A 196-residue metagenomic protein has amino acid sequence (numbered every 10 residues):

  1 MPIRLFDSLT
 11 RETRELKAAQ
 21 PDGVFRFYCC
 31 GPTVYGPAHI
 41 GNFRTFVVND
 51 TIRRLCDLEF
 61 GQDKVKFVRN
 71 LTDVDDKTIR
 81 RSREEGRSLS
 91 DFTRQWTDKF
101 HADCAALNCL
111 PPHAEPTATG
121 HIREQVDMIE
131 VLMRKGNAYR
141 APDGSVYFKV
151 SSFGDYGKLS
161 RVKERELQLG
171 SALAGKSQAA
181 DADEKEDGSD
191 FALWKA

Functional and structural regions predicted by a protein language model:
M1-A196: NTP-dependent nucleotidyl-transfer catalytic core
